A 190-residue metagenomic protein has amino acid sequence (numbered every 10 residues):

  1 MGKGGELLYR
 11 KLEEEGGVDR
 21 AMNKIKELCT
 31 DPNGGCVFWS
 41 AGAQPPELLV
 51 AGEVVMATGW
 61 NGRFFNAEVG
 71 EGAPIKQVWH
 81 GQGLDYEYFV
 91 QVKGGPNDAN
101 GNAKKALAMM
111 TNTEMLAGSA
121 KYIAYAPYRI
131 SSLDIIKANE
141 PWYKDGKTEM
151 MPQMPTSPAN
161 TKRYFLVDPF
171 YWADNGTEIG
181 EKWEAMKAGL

Functional and structural regions predicted by a protein language model:
M1, Y86-A99, G118: A bilobed periplasmic-binding-protein/Venus flytrap-type ligand-binding module shared by bacterial periplasmic
M1-K76: Ligand-binding pocket segment of bilobal, Venus flytrap-like solute-binding proteins
M22, P46, V50, N61 (+4 more regions): Extracytoplasmic/secreted envelope proteins and their assembly/folding machinery, especially bacterial periplasmic
K24, N97-M110, M115-Y122: Short amphipathic alpha-helical coupling segments at ligand-binding clamshell hinges and other catalytic/signaling
L28-D31, L48, G52, G70 (+3 more regions): Structured segments of extracytoplasmic/periplasmic soluble domains in secreted or envelope-associated proteins
G62-N66, Q82-L84, P96-N97, E114: Solvent-exposed loop/turn segments at secondary-structure junctions within structured extracellular/periplasmic domains
A73-G83, K93-G95: Short beta-strand->loop
A117-L190: C-terminal capping/gating helix-and-loop segments adjacent to ligand/active sites or protein-protein/ligand interfaces
